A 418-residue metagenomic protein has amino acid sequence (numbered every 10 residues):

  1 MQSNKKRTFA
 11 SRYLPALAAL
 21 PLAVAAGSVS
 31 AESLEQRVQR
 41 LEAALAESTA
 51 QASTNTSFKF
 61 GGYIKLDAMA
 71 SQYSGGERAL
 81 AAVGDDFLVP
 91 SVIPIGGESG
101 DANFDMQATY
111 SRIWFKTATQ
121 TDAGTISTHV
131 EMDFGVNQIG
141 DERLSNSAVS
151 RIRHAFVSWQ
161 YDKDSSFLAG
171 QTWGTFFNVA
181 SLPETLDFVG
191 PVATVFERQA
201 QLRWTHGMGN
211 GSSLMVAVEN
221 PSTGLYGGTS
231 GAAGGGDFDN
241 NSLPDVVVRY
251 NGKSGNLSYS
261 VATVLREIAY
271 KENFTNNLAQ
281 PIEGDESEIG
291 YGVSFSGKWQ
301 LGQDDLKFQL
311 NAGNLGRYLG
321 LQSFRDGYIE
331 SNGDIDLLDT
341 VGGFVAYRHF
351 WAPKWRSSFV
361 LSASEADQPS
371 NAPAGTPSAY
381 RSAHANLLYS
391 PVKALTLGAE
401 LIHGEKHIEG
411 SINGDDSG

Functional and structural regions predicted by a protein language model:
Q2-K6, L20-A79, G96: N-terminal periplasmic/intermembrane-space "pro-region" immediately following the signal or transit peptide
A10-L20: Sec-dependent N-terminal signal peptides
Q51-P90, P94-G224, N240-S258, G297-A312 (+1 more regions): Outer membrane beta-barrel
S74-A79, I139-A148, V179-D187, L225-S242 (+4 more regions): Outer-membrane beta-barrel translocator domains and adjoining extracellular loop/strand segments of Gram-negative
A108, S150, E197, S242-D245 (+4 more regions): Membrane-spanning beta-strands of outer-membrane beta-barrel proteins
S127-V136, V218-N220, V261-E267, R356-P369 (+2 more regions): Transmembrane beta-strand segments that form the barrel wall of outer-membrane beta-barrel proteins
K253-P377, R381: Detector for outer-membrane/organellar transmembrane beta-barrel domains, recognizing the amphipathic beta-strand
L388-G418: Predominantly the C-terminal beta-signal and adjacent terminal strand-loop region of outer-membrane beta-barrel
